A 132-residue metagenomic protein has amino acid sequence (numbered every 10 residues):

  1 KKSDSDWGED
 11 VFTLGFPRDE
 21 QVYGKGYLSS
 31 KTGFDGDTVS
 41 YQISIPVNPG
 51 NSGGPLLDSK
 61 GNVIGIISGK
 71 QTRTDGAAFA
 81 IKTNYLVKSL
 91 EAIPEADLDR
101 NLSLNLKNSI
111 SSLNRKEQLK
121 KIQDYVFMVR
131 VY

Functional and structural regions predicted by a protein language model:
K1-V39, V47-N51, I67-A78: Flexible, gly/ser-rich surface segments that form the specificity/activation loops bordering the active-site cleft
G54-P55: A residue-level detector for well-ordered beta-strand positions
D58: Short, acidic, Ser/Thr-enriched surface-loop or helix-capping motifs
V63-Y132: C-terminal cap/linker of serine protease catalytic domains
